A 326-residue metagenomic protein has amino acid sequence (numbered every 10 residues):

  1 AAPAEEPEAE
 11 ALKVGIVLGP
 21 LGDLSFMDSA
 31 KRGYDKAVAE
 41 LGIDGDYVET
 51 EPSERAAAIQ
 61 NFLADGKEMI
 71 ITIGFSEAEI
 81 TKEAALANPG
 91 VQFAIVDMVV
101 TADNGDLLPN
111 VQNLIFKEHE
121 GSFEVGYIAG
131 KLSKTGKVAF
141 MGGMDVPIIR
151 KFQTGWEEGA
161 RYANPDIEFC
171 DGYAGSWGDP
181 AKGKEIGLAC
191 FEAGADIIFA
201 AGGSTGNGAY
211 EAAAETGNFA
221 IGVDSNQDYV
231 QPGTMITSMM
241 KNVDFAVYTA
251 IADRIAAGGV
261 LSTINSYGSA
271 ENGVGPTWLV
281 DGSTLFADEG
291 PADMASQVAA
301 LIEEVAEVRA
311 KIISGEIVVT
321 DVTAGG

Functional and structural regions predicted by a protein language model:
A2-G326: A residue-level marker of the well-folded mature domains of exported/periplasmic proteins
